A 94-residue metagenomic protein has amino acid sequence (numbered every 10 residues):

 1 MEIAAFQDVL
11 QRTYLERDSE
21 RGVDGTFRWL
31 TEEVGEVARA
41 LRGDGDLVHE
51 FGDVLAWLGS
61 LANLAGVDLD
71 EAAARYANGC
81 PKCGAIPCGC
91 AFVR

Functional and structural regions predicted by a protein language model:
M1-F51, L55-R94: Flexible "arm" and connector segments at domain edges
